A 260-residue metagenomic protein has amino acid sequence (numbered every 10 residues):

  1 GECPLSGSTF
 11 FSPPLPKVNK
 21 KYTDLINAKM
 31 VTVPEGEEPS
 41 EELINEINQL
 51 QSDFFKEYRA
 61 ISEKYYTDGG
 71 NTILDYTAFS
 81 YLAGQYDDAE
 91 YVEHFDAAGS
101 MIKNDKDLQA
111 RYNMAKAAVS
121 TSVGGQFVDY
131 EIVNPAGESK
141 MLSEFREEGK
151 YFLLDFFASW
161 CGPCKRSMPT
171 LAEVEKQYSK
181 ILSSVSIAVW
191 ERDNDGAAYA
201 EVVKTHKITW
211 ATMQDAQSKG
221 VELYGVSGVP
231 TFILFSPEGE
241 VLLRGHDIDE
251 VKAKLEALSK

Functional and structural regions predicted by a protein language model:
G1, L5, I44, S52-G124: N-terminal targeting signals for export/organelle localization
G1-D53: A non-transmembrane, solvent-exposed segment enriched in polar/low-complexity residues
A110-E144, A253-A257: N-terminal "domain-start" segment that seeds a small globular fold
E131, A200-E238: Short, internal strand/loop/helix patches that form the active-site neighborhood or redox-interaction surface
M141-K165: Short active-site neighborhood of thiol/selenol oxidoreductases, capturing the structured segment around
L153-L154, S184, F232: Hydrophobic beta-strand anchors of alpha/beta hydrolase catalytic cores
K165-H206, A216-L223, A253: Structural microenvironment flanking redox-active thiols in thiol-disulfide oxidoreductases
G228-V229, P237-K260: Non-catalytic, surface beta->alpha helical segment in thiol-disulfide oxidoreductase systems
